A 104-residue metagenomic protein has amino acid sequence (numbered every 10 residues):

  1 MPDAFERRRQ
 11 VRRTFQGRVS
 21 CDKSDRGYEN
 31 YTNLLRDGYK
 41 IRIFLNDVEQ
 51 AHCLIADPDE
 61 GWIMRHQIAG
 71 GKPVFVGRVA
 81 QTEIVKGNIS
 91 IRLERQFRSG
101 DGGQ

Functional and structural regions predicted by a protein language model:
P2-Q104: Terminal leader/tail segments of proteins
